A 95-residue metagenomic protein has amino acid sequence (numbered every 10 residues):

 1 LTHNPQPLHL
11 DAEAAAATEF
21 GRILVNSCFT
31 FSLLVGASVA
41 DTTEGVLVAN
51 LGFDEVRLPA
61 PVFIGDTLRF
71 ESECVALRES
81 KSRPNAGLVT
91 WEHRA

Functional and structural regions predicted by a protein language model:
L1-G52: Hot-dog-fold acyl-thioester-processing enzymes
L58, V62-A95: HotDog/MaoC-like acyl-thioester-processing domains
